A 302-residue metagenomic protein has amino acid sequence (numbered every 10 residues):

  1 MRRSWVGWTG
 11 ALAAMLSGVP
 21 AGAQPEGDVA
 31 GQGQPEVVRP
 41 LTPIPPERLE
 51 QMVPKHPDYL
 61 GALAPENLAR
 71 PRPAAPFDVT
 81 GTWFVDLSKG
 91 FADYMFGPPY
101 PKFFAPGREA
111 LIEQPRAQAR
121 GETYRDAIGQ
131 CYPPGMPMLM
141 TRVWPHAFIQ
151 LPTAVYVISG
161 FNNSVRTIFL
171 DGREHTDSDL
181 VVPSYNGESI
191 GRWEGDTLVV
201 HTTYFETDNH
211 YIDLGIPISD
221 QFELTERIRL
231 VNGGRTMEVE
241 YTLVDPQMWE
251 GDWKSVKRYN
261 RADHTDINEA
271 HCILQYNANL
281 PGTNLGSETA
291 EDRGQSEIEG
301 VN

Functional and structural regions predicted by a protein language model:
M1-T9: Bacterial N-terminal signal peptides that target proteins for export
T9-L16: Hydrophobic alpha-helical targeting segments used for export or membrane insertion
G18-P20: N-terminal signal peptide c-region/cleavage motif recognized by signal peptidases
G22-N302: PEST-like low-complexity, intrinsically disordered acidic/proline/serine-rich tracts that flank trafficking/processing
